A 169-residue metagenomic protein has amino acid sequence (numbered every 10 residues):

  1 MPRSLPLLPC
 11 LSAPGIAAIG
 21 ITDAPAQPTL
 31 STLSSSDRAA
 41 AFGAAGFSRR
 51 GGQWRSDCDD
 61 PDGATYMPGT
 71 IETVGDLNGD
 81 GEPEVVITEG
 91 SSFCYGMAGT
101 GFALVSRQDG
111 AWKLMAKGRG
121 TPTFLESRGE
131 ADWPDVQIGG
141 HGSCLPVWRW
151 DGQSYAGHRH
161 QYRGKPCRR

Functional and structural regions predicted by a protein language model:
R3-L5, A17-F47, G52, F124-R169: Acidic, small-residue rich beta-repeat scaffolds with periodic aromatic anchors
P6-A13: Sec-dependent N-terminal signal peptides
C58-M67: Extracellular beta-rich ligand/substrate-recognition surface
P68-L77, G120-D135: Beta-propeller blade termini
G79-G90, E130-G139: Acidic/hydrophobic-patterned starts of short beta strands in beta-sheet-rich repeat architectures
S92-C94, S143: Short glycine/acidic-enriched loop and turn motifs that connect beta-strands
Y95-T100: Short, solvent-exposed loop/turn segments at conserved positions within beta-propeller repeat blades
L104, W112-A116, G152-G157: Surface-exposed loop/turn elements that mediate protein-protein interactions on large endomembrane-trafficking
